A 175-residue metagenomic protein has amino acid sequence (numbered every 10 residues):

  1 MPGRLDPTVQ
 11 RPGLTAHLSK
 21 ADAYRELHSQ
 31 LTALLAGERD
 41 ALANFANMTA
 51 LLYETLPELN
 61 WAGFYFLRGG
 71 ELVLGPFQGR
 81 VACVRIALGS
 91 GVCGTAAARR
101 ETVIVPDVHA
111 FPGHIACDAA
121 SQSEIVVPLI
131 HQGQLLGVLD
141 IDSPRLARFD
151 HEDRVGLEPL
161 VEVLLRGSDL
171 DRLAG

Functional and structural regions predicted by a protein language model:
M1-P76, P159, V163-G175: Intrinsically disordered, low-complexity terminal regulatory regions
L59, L67-C117: Regulatory sensory and allosteric helical modules in signal-transduction proteins and certain transcription factors
W61, V126, V138: Short hydrophobic/aromatic beta-strand element in the GNAT-like acyltransferase core that lines or flanks the acyl-donor
S123-I130: A short, aliphatic-rich beta-strand micro-motif
I130-S143: Sensory-domain boundary capping and coupling elements
R145-A147: A generic structural motif
